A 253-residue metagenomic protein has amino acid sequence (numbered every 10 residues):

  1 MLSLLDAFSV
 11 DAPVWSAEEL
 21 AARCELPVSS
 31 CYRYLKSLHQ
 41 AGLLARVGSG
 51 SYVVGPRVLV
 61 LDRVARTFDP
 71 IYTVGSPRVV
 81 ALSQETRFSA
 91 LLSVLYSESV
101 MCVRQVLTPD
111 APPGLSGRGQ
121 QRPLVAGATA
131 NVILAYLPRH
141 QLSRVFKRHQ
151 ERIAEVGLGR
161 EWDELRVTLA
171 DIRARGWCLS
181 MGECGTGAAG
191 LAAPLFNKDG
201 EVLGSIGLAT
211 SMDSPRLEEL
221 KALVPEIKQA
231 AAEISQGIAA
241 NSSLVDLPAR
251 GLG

Functional and structural regions predicted by a protein language model:
M1-W15, V80-C102, D110, Q229-G253: An N-terminal domain-start capping segment
L2-F68, Y72, A232, Q236-A240: N-terminal helix-turn-helix
G50-H149: Amphipathic alpha-helical effector-binding/dimerization core of metabolite-sensing transcriptional regulators
V74-L82, F146-A192, G237: Short, basic/aromatic recognition patches
W162, T168-A170, R175, L179 (+2 more regions): Juxtadomain coupling helices with adjacent low-complexity linkers
L195-K198: Sensor-regulatory modules in signal-transduction proteins
